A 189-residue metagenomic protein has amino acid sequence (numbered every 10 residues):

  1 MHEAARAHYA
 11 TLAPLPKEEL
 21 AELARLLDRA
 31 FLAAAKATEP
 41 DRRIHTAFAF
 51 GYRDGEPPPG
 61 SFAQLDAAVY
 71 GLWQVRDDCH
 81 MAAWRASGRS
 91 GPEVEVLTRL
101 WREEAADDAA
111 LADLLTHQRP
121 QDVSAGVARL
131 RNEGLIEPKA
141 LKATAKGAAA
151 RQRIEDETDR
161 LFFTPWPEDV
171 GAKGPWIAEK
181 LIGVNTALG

Functional and structural regions predicted by a protein language model:
M1-A125, A140, G189: Phosphate/adenylate-binding glycine loop and adjacent helical scaffold
M1-F31, A148-G189: Short, amphipathic alpha-helical interaction segments positioned at domain boundaries
L100, E104, R131-G134, T158 (+1 more regions): Alpha-helix capping/termination and helix-coil
A125, R129-K142: A short, conserved structural fragment
A143, G147: Loop-to-helix element that buttresses phosphate recognition and phosphoryl-transfer chemistry
